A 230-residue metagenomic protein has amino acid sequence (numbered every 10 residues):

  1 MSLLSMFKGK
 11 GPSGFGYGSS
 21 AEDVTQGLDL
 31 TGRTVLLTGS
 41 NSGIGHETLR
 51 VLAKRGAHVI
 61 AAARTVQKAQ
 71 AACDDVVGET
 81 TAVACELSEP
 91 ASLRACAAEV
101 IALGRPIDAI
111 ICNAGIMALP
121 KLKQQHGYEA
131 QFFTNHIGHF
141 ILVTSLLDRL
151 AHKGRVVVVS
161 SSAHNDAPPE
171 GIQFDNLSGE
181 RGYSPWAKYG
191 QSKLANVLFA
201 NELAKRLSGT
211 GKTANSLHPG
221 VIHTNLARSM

Functional and structural regions predicted by a protein language model:
L3, P12-M230: Rossmann-fold NAD(P)H-dependent dehydrogenase/reductase core
